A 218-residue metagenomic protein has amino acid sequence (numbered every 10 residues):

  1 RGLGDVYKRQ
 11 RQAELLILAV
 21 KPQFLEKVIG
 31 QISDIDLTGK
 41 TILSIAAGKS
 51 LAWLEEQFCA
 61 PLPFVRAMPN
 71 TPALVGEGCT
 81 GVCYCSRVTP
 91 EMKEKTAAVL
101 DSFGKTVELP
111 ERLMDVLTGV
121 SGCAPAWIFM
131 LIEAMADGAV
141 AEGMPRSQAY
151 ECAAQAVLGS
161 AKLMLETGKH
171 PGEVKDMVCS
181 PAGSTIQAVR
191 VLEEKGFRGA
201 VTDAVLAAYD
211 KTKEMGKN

Functional and structural regions predicted by a protein language model:
G2-Y7: Short, small-residue-biased leader/transition segments that mark boundaries at the very start of proteins
K8-V82, S86: Rossmann-like NAD(P)(H) cofactor-binding subdomain of soluble oxidoreductases
A13, L25, L51, K93-T96 (+8 more regions): A general structural signal for well-ordered alpha-helical segments in protein cores
A47-K49, P69-A73, S121, Q155-V157 (+1 more regions): Glycine-rich beta-alpha junction loops
W53-P63, C79-V116, I128-E166: Internal alpha-helical scaffold of NAD(P)-dependent oxidoreductase catalytic cores
F64-V65, M114-G119, P171-D176: Short pre-catalytic strand/loop immediately N-terminal to key active-site residues, enriched for Gly-Thr
A154-N218: NAD(P)-dependent Rossmann-like dehydrogenase/reductase catalytic/cofactor-binding core
